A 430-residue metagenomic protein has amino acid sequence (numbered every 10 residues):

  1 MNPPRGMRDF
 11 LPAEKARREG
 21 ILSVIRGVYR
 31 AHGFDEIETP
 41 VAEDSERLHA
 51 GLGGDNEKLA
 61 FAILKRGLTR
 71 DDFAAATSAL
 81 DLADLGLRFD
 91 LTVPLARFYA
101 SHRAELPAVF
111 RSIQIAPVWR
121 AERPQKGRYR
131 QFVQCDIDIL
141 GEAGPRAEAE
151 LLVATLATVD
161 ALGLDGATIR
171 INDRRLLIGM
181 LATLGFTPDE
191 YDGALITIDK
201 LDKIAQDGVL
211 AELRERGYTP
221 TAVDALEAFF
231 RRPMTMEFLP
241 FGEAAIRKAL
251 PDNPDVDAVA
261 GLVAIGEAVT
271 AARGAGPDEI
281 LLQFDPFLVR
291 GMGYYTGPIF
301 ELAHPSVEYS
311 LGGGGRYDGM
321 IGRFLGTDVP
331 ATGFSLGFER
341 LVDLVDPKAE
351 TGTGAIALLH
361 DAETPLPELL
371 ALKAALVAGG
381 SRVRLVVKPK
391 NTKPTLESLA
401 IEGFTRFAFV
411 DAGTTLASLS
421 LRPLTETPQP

Functional and structural regions predicted by a protein language model:
M1-F89, V93, A149, V153 (+1 more regions): TRNA-binding/sensing appendages of the translation machinery
R17-H32, E43-D44, A79-L82, D90-L106 (+2 more regions): Positively charged, Gly/Ser-enriched RNA/tRNA-binding surfaces
L48-H49, I178, K200, T395: Short Asp/Glu-rich motifs
G51-D55, T183-G185, P298, L399-I401: Short low-complexity, flexible loop/linker segments enriched in glycine and/or proline with clustered acidic
E57-D72, G185-V209: Acidic, His- and aromatic-enriched active-site or binding-groove loops in soluble protein domains that engage sugars
Y129-C135, I171-G179: Short, conserved phosphate-binding/catalytic loop or strand-edge motifs used in phosphoryl-/nucleotidyl-transfer
A154-A161, R175-L184: Hydrophobic mid-domain F-helix/FG-region of cytochrome P450s
G166-L176, A194, Q283-V289: Short, surface-exposed recognition loops or helix-turn segments adjacent to catalytic cores
